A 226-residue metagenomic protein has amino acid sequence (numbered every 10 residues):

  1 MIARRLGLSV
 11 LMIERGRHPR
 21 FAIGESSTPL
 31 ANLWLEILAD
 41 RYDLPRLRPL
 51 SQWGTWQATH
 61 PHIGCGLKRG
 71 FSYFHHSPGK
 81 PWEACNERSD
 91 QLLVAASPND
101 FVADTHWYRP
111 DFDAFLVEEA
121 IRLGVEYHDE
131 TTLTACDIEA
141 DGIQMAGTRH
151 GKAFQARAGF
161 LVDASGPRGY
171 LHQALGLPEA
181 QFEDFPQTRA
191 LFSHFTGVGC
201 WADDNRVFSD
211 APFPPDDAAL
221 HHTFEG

Functional and structural regions predicted by a protein language model:
I2-A3, A120: Hydrophobic alpha-helical packing residues
A3-E25: Glycine-rich FAD pyrophosphate-binding loop
H18, Y73, T105-R109, G147 (+2 more regions): Tryptophan-centric aromatic hotspots in well-structured domains and transmembrane helices
R20-W82: N-terminal FAD cofactor-binding segment of flavoenzymes
I37, T55, F112-E126: N-terminal Rossmann-like dinucleotide/flavin-binding domain of flavoprotein oxidoreductases that bind FAD/FMN
G79-Q91, K152-Q155: Short, mixed charged/polar active-site loops that provide acid/base catalysis or chelate metal/phosphate cofactors
S97-E118, Y170: Short beta-strand to alpha-helix junction loop
E118-G226: Predominantly flavin-linked oxidoreductase catalytic cores and closely associated redox partners
